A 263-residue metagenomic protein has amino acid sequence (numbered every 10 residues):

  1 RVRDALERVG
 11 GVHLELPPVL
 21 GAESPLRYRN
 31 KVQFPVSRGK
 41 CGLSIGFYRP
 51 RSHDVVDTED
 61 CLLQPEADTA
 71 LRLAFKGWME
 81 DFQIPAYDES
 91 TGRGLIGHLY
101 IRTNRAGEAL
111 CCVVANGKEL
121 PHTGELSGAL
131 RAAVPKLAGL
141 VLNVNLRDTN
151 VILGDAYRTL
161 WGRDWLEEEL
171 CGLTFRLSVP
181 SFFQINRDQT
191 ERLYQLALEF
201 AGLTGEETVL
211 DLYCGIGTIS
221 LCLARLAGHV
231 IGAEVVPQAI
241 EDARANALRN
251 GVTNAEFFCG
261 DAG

Functional and structural regions predicted by a protein language model:
R1-R158, L170, Q195, E199-E206: SAM-dependent transferase fold signal centered on methyltransferase-like domains, encompassing both Class I
H122-G263: Rossmann-like S-adenosyl-L-methionine
